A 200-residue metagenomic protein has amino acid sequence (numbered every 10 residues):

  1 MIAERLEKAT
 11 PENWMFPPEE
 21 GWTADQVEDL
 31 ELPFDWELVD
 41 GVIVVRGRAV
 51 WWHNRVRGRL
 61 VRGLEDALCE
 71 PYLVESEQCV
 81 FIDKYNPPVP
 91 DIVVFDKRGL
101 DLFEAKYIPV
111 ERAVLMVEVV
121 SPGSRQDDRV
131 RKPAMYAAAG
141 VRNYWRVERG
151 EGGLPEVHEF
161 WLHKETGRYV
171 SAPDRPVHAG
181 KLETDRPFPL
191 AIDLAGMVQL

Functional and structural regions predicted by a protein language model:
M1-L200: Gly/Pro/Ser/Thr-rich low-complexity, intrinsically disordered segments predominantly at protein N-termini
